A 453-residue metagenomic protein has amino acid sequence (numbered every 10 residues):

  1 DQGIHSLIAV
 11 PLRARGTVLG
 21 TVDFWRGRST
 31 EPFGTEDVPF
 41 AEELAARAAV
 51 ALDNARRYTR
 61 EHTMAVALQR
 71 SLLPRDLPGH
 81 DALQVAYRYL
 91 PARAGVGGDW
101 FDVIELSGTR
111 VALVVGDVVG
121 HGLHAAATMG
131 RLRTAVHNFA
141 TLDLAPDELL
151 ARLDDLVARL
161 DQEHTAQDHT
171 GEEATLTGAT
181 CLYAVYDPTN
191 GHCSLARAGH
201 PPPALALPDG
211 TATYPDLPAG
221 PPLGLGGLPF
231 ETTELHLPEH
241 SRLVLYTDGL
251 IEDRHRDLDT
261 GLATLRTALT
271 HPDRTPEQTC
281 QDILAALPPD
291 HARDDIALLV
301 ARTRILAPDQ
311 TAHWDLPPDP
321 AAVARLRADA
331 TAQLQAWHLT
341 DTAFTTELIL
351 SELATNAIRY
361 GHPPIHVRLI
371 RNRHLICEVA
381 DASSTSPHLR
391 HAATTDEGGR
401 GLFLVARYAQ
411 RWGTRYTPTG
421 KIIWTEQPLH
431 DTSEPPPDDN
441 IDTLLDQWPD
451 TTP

Functional and structural regions predicted by a protein language model:
D1-S6, P222-G224: Signal-transducing coupling segments at domain and membrane junctions
Q2-H5, L19-L44, H121, L250-L262: Regulatory loop-to-helix N-cap segments in sensory/regulatory domains that couple ligand/signal detection
H5-R13: Short hydrophobic beta-strand micro-motif common in sensory/regulatory domains
R15-V22, G27, F40-E61, T134-L142 (+3 more regions): Signal-transmission/dimerization alpha-helices at domain junctions
E43-G98, R304-P308: Regulatory cytosolic signal-relay segments
H62, D76-L77, G97-V115, V119 (+9 more regions): Conserved subregion of the PPM/PP2C metallophosphatase catalytic domain
D341-H366: Conserved ATP-binding N-box helix of the HATPase_c
I376-L402, P436, T443-W448: Glycine-rich/acidic phosphate-handling loop/turn and adjacent ATP-lid/helix of nucleotide-binding kinase/ATPase domains
